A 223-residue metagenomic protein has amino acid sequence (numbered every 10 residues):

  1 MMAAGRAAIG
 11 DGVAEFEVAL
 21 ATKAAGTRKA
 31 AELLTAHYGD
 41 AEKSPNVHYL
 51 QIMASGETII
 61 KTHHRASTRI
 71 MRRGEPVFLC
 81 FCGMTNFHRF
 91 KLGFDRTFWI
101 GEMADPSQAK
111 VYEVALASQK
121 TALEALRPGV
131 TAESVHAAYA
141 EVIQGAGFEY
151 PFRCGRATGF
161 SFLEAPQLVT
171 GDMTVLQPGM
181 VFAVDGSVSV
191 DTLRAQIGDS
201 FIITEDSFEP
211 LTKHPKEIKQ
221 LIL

Functional and structural regions predicted by a protein language model:
M1-L223: Active-site neighborhoods and metal-handling regions in enzymes and metal-associated proteins
